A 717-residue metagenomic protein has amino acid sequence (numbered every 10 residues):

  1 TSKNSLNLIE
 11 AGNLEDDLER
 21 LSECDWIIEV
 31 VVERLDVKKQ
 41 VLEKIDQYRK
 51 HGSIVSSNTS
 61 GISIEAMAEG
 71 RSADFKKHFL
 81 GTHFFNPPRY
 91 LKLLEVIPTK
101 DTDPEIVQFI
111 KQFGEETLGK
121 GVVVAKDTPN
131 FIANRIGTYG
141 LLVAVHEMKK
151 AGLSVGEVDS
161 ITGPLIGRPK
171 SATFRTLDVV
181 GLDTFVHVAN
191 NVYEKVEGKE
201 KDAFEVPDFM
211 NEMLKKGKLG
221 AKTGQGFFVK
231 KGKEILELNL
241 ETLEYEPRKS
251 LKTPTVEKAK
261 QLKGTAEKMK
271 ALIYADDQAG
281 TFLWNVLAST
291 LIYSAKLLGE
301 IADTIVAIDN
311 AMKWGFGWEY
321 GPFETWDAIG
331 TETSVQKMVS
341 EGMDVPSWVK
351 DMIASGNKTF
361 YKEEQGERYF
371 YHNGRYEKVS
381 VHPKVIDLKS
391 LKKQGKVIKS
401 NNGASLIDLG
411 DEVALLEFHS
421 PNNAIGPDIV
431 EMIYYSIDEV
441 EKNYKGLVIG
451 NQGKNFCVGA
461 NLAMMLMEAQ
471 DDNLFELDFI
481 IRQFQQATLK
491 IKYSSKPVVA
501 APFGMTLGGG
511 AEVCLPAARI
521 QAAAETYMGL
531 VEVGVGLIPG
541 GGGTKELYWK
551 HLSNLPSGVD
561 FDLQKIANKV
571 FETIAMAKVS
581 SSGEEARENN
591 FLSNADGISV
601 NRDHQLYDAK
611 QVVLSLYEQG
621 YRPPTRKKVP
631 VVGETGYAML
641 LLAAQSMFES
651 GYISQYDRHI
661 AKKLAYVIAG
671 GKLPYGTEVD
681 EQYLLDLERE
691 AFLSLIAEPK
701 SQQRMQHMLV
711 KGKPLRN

Functional and structural regions predicted by a protein language model:
T1-K454, A463-K496, F503-L507, L515-A517 (+3 more regions): N-terminal glycine-rich phosphate-binding loop for ADP-containing cofactors
V458-A460: Extended, composition-driven regions rather than compact fold-specific motifs
E512: Short alpha-helical segment that forms part of, or immediately flanks, the ligand-binding pocket in carbohydrate-active
